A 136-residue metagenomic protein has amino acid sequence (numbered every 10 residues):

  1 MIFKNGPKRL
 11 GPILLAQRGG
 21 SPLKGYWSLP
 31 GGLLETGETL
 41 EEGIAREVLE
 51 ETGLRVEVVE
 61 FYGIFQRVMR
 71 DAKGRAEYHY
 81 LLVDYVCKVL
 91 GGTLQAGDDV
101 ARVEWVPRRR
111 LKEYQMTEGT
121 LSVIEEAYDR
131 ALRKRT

Functional and structural regions predicted by a protein language model:
M1-I13, V86: Conserved N-terminal beta-strand and adjoining loop/helix that marks the start of the Nudix/MutT-like hydrolase domain
N5, F65-T93: Active-site-adjacent beta-strand/loop module that shapes the phosphate/pyrophosphate-binding cleft
R9-E50: Conserved Nudix-box catalytic region and its N-terminal flanking loop in Nudix hydrolases and closely related
S28, R55, W105: Short aromatic/basic micro-patch
G32, R46, V59, V106-R109 (+1 more regions): Structural detector for helix-capping/boundary residues
R55-I64: A short coil-to-beta-strand element that immediately follows conserved catalytic motifs
D84-V86, Q95-A127: NUDIX/MutT-family hydrolases
Y128-T136: Generic C-terminal helix-cap and adjacent flexible tail
